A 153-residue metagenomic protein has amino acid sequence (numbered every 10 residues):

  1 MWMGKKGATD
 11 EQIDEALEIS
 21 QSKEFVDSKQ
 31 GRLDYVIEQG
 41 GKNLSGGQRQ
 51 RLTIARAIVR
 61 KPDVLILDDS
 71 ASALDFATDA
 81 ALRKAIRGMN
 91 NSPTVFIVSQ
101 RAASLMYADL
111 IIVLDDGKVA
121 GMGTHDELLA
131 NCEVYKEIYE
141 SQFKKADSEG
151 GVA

Functional and structural regions predicted by a protein language model:
M1-Q39, R83, S92, V152: ABC ATPase nucleotide-binding domain helical subdomain, centered on the C-loop/LSGGQ "ABC signature"
K23-L52, L67-S70, L74-A77, K144-A153: ABC-fold ATPase nucleotide-binding domain signature/coupling loops
S28, R32, K84, G88 (+1 more regions): C-terminal portion of ABC ATPase nucleotide-binding domains
S45-G46, L52-A57, A81, I97: ABC ATPase nucleotide-binding domain "signature" region
V59-D63, S92: A short, proline-enriched helix->beta-strand linker immediately N-terminal to the Walker B motif in ABC-type P-loop
D75-A85: Conserved D-loop/post-Walker B switch-helix segment of ABC ATPase nucleotide-binding domains
A85-I97: Conserved catalytic loops of ABC-family nucleotide-binding domains
S99-R101: Conserved H-loop
